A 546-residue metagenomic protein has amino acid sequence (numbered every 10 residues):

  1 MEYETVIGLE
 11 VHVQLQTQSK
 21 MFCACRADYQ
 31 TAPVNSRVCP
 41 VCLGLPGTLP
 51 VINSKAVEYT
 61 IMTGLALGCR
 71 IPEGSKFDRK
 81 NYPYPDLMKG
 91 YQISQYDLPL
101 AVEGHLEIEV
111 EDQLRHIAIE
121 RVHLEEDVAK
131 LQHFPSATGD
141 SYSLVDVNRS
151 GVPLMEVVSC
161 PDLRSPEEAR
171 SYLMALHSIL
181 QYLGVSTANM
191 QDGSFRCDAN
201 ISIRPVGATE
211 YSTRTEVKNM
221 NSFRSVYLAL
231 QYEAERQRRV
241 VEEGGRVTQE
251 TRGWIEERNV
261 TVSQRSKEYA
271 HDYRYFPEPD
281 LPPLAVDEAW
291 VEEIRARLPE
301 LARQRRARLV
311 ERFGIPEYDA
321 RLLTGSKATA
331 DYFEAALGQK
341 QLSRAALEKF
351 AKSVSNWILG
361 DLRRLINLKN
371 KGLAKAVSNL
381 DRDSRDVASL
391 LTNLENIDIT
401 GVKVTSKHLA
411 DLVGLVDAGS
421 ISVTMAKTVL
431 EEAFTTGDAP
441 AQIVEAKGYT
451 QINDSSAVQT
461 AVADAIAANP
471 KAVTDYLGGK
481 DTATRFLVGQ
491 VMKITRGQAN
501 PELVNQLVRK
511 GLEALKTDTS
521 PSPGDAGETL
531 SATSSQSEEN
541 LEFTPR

Functional and structural regions predicted by a protein language model:
M1-E300, R306, E311, E317 (+4 more regions): Basic, nucleic-acid-interacting segments
V147-V152, D192-C197, V206-T209, Q451-D518 (+2 more regions): C-terminal non-catalytic interaction appendages of large macromolecular assemblies
S165, P316, S422, Q498-N500: Helix N-cap / loop-to-helix initiation motif
G245-D481: Long, charged, helix-rich clamp/arm modules that form nucleic acid-engaging surfaces of large nucleic-acid-processing
N379-A388, N393, K516-R546: Acidic, low-complexity intrinsically disordered tails
